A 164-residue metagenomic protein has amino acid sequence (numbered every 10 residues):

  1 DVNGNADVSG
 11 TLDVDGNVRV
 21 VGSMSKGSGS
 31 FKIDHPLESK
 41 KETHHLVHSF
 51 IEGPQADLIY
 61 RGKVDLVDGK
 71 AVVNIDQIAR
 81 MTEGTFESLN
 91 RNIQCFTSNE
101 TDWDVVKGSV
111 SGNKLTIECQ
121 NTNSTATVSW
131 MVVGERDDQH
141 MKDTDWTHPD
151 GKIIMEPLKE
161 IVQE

Functional and structural regions predicted by a protein language model:
D7, D13, N17-E164: Extracellular receptor-binding modules and their adjoining Ser/Thr/Gly/Asp/Asn-rich linkers
